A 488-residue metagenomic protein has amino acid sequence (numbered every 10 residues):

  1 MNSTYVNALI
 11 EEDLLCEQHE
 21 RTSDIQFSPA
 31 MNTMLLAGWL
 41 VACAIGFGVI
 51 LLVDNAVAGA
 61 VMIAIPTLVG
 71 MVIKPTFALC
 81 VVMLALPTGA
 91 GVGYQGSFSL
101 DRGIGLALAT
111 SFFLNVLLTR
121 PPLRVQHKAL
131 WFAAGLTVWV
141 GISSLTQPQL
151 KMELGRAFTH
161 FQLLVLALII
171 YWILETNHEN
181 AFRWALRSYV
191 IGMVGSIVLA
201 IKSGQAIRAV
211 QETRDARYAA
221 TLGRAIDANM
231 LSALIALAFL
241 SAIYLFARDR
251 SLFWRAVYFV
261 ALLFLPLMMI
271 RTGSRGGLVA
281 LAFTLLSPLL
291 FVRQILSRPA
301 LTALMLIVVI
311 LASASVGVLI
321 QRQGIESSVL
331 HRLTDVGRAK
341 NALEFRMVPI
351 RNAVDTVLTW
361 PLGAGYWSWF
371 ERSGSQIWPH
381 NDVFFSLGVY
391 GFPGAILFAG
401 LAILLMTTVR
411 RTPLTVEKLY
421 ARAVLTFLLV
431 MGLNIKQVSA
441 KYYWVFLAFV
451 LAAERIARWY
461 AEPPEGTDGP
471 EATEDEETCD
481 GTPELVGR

Functional and structural regions predicted by a protein language model:
N2, C43, A64-G70, T137-S144 (+5 more regions): Alpha-helical transmembrane segments of multi-pass inner-membrane proteins
M31-L117, I142-T146, L428, V445: N-terminal signal-anchor transmembrane segment
A44, L419-L429, Q437-R488: Transmembrane alpha-helices of multi-pass inner-membrane enzymes
F47-A58, Q95-D101, M152-F158, G223-S232 (+4 more regions): Helix-loop-helix junctions and helix-breaking kinks within/between transmembrane helices of multi-pass membrane
R102-L108, K128-V140, L150-W172, W184-L186 (+1 more regions): Aromatic-anchored transmembrane helix interface
V198-G204, R271, L289-V336, R351-L358 (+1 more regions): A membrane-periplasm/extracellular boundary helix in multi-pass inner-membrane enzymes that assemble envelope glycans
V210, Y218-L222, T334-Y390, V409-P413: Long extracytoplasmic/lumenal interhelical loops at the membrane interface of multi-pass membrane proteins
L290, P299, Y390-G432, E454-R455: Hydrophobic transmembrane alpha-helices and their immediate junctions
